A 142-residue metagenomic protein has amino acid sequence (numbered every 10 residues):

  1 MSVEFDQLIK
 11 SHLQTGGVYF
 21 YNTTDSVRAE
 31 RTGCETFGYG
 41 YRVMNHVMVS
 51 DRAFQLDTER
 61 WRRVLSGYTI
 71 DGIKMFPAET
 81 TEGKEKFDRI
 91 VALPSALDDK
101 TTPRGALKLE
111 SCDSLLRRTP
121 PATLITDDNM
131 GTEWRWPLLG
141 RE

Functional and structural regions predicted by a protein language model:
M1, T24-D25, Y41: Short, glycine/acidic-rich beta->alpha junctions
M1-T15: A short glycine-rich, Lys/Arg-flanked "PGG" loop and its adjoining helix->strand segment in the class I
T15, T36-Y39: Short hydrophobic alpha-helical module
G16-T23: Conserved beta-strand signature within the Rossmann-like core of class I S-adenosyl-L-methionine
Y21, E30, D57-E59: Extended hydrophobic-aromatic, low-complexity segments
T23-T36: Short alpha-helix
Y39-E142: Soluble small-group transferase modules, centered on the S-adenosyl donor enzyme superfamily
